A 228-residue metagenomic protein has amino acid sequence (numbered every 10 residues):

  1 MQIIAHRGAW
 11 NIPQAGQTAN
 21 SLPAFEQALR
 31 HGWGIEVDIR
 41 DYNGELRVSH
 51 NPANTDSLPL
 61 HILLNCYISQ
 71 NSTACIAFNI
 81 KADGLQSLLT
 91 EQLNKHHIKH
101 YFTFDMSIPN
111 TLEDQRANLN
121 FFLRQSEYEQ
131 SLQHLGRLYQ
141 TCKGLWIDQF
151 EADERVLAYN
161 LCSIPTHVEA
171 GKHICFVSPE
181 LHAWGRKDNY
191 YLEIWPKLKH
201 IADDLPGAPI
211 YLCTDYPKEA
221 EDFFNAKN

Functional and structural regions predicted by a protein language model:
M1-N228: Phosphate-group recognition and catalysis centered on beta-loop-alpha active-site segments
